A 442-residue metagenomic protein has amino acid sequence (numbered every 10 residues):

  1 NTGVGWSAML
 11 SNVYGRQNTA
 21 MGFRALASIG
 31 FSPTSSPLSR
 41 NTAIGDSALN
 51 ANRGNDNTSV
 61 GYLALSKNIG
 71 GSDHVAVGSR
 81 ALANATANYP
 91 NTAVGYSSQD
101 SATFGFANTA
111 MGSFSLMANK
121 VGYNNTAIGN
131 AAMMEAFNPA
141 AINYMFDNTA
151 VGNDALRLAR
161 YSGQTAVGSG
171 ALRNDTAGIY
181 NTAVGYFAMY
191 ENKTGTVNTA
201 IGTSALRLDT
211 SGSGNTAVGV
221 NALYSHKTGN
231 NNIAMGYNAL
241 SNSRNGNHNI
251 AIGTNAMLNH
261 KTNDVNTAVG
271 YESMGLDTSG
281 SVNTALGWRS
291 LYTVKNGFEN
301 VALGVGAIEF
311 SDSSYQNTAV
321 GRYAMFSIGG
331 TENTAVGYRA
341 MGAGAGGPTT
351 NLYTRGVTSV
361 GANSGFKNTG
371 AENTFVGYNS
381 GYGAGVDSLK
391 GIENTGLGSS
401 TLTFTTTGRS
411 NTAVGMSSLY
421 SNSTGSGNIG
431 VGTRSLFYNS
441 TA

Functional and structural regions predicted by a protein language model:
N1-A442: Glycine- and small/polar-enriched repetitive beta-structure motifs of secreted/surface proteins
